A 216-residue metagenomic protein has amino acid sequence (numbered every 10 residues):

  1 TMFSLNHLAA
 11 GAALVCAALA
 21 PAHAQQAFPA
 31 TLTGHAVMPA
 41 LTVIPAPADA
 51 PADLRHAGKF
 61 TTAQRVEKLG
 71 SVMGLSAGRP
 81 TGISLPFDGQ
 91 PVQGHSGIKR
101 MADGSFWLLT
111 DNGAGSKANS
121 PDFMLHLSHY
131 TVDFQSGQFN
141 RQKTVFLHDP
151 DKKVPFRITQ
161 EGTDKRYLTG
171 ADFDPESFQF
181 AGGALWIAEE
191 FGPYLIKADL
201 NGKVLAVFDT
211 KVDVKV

Functional and structural regions predicted by a protein language model:
M2-H23: Gram-negative bacterial Sec-dependent N-terminal signal peptides
A24-V216: Sequence/structural signature of beta-propeller domains
